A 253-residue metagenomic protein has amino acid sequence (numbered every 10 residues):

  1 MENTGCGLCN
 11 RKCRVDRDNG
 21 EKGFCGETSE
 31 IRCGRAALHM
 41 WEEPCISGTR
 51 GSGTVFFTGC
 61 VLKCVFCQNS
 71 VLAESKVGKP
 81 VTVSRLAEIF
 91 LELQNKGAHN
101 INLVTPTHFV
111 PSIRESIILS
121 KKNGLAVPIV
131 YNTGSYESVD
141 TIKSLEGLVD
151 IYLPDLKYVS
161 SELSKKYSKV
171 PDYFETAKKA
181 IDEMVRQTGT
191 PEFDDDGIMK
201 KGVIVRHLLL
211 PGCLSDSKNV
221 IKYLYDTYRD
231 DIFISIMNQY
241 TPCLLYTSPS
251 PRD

Functional and structural regions predicted by a protein language model:
G5-L8, K12, E21-F24, G59 (+1 more regions): The −1 position to Zn-ligating cysteines in a subset of zinc-ribbon hairpins
D16-N19, S75-K76: Short Cys/His-rich "knuckle" micro-motifs
C25-I151, S160-E162: Conserved Radical SAM active-site core
F90, R114-I117, I142, I181 (+2 more regions): Generic structural signal for well-ordered alpha-helices, preferentially at hydrophobic/aromatic core positions
P106-H108, G134-Y136, L208-L210, M237-T241: Active-site beta-loop-alpha junctions enriched in small/polar residues
V149-S160, F233-Q239: Non-cysteine beta-strand/loop elements that form the S-adenosyl-L-methionine
S168-V170, I181-D216, V220, N238: Conserved strand-turn element in the central/C-terminal portion of the radical SAM core barrel that lines
Y246-D253: Conserved small/polar residues in nucleotide/adenosyl-binding loops
